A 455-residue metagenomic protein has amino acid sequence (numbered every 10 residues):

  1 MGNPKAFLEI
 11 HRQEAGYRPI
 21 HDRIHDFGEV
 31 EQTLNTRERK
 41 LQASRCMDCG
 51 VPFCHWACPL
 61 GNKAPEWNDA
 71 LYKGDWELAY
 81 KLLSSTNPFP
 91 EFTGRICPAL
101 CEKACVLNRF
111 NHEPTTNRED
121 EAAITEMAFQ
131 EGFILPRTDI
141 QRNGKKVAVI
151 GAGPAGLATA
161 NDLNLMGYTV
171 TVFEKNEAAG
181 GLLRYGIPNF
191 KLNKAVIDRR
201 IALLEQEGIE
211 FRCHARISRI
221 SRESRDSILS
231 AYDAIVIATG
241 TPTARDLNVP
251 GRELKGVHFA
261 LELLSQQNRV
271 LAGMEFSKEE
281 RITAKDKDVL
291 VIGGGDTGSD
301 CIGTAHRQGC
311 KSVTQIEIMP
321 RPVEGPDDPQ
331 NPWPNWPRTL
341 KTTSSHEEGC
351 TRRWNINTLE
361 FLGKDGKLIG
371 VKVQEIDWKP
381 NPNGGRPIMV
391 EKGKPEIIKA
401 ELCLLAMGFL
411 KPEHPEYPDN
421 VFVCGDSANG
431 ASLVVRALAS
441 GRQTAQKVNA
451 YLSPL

Functional and structural regions predicted by a protein language model:
M1-R37, Q42, E121-L455: Residues forming the flavin
E9-R12, D48-F53, N87, K194-A195: A ubiquitous short alpha-helical element
I20-D22, M47, G61, A99-C101 (+1 more regions): Short acidic (Asp/Glu) and glycine-rich catalytic loops that position anionic groups and cofactors
R23-L41, K63-R95, N111-D139: Ferredoxin-type iron-sulfur electron-transfer modules in oxidoreductases and energy-metabolism complexes
R45-V51, P88-P90, A428-V434: Glycine-rich phosphate/pyrophosphate-binding beta-alpha loops
C46-G50, E113-P114, R199, D365-K367: Short amphipathic alpha-helical segments with coiled-coil-like heptad repeat character
D48-K73, T93-I124, T171, A178 (+1 more regions): Iron-sulfur cluster-binding cysteine motifs and their immediate structural context in ferredoxin-like electron-transfer
